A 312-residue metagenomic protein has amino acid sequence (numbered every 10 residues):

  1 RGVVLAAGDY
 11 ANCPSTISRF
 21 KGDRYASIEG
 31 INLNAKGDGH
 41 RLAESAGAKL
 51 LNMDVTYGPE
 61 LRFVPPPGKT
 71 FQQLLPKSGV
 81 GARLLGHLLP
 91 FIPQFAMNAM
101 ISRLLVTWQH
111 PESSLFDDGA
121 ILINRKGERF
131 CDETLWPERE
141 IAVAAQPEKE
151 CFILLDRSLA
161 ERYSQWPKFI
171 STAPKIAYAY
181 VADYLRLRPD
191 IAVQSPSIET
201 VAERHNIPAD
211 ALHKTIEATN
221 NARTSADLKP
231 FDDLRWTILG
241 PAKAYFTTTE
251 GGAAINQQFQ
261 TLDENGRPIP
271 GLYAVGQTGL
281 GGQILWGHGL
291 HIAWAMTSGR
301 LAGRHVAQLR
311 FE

Functional and structural regions predicted by a protein language model:
R1-R83, I292, L301: Glycine-rich loop(s) and the adjacent beta-strand/alpha-helix scaffold that form part
A11-I17, S164, G281-Q283: Short acidic/His/Gly/Ser-rich catalytic and metal-binding motifs that mark active-site loops of diverse hydrolases
L42-K49, H213-I216, A295-E312: Internal hydrophobic alpha-helix adjacent to the cofactor/substrate pocket in enzyme cavities
L51, F130-C131, L262, I269: Generic structural signal for well-ordered beta-strand positions
D54-I153, A160-Y163, K214-T249, F311-E312: Mid-to-C-terminal Rossmann-like scaffold of FAD/NAD(P)H-dependent oxidoreductases
P67, Q73-L74, L154, Y163-N220: N-terminal leader/propeptide and maturation segments of large enzyme subunits in energy/redox metabolism and hydrolases
I123-N124, I255, L262, A295: Hydrophobic alpha-helical segments, especially N-terminal targeting/anchoring helices
H205-G282, W286: A glycine-rich dinucleotide-binding beta-alpha-beta segment and adjacent secondary-structure elements that constitute
